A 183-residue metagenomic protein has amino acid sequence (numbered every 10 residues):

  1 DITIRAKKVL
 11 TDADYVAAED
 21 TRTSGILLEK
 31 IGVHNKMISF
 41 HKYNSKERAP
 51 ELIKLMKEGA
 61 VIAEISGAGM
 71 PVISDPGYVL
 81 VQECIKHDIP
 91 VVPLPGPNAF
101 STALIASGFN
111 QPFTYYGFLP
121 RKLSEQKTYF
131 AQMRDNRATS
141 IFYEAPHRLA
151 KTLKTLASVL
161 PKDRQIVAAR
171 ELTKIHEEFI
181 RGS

Functional and structural regions predicted by a protein language model:
D1-K42: Glycine-rich, flexible N-terminal cofactor/catalytic loop recognition
L10-V16, D88-V92, T139-S140: Short active-site oxyanion
A18, V91-G96, F142, A168: General beta-strand structural signal in soluble alpha/beta enzymes
R22-S24, A99, R148: Alpha-helix capping/helix-boundary segments
S39-K46, L119-L123: Conserved helicase motor
A49-N98: Glycine/small-residue-rich loop that forms an oxyanion/phosphate-binding "nest" at active or ligand-binding sites
A60-V61, T139, Y143-S183: A contiguous loop/helix-start segment that scaffolds small-molecule binding in enzyme catalytic cores
V79-N136: Class I SAM-dependent methyltransferase SAM-binding "motif I" and its flanking Rossmann-like core
